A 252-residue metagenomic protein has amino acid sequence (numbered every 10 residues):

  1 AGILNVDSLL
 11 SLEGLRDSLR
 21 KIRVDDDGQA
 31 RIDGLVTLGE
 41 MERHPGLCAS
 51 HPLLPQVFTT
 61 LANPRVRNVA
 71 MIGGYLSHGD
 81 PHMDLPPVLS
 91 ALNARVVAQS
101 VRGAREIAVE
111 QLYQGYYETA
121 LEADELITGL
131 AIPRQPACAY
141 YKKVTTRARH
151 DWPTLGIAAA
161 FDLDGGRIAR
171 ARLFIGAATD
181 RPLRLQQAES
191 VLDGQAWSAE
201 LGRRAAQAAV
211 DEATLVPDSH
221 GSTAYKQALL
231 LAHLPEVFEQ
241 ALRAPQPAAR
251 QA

Functional and structural regions predicted by a protein language model:
A1-A252: C-terminal structural segment of proteins
